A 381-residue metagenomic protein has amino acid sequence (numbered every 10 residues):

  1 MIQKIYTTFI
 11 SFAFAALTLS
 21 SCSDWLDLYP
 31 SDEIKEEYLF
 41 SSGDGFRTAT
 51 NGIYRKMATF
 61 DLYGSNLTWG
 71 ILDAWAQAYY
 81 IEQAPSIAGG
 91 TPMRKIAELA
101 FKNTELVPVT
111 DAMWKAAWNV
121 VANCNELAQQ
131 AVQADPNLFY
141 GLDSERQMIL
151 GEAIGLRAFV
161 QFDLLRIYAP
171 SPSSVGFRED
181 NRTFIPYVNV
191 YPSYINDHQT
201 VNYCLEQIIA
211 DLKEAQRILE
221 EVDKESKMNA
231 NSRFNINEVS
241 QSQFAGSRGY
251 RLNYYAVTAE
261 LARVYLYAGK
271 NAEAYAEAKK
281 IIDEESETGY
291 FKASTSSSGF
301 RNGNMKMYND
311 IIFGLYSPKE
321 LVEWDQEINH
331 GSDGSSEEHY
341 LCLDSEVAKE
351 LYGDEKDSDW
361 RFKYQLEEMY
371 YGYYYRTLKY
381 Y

Functional and structural regions predicted by a protein language model:
M1-S31: Bacterial Sec-dependent N-terminal signal peptides
C22-A76, S317: Membrane-proximal, proline-rich intrinsically disordered regions
T48, W69-I71, E221, A245-L252 (+2 more regions): Hydrophobic-face positions in mid-chain alpha helices that act as interaction patches
T91-Y168, Y194-N202, Q216-L219: Conserved, well-structured interaction surfaces
L165-P172, D223, Y267-G269: Short coil/turn linking the two alpha-helices of tandem helical-hairpin repeats
